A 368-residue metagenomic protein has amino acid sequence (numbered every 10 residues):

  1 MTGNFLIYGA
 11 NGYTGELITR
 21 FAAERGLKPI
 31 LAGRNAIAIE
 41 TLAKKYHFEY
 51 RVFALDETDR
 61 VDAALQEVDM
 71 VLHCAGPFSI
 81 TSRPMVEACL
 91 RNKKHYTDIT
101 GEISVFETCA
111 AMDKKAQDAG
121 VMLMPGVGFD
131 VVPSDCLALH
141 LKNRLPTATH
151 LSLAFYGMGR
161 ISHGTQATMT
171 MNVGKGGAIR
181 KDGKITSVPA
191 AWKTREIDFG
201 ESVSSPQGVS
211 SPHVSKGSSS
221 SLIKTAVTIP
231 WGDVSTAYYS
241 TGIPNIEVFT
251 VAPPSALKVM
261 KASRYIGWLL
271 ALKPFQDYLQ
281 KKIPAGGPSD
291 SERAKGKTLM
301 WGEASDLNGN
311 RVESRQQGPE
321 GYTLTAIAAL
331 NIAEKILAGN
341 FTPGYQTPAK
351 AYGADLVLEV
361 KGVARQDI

Functional and structural regions predicted by a protein language model:
N4, K28-P29, H150: Residues at the starts of beta-strands that form the adenosine-phosphate
F5-R25: N-terminal Rossmann NAD(P)H-binding glycine-rich loop of SDR-like oxidoreductase domains
Y8, N143-E313, T323: Active-site-lining helix/loop region of Rossmann-like oxidoreductase modules
L27-A38: Conserved glycine-rich Rossmann-like NAD(P)H-binding loop of the short-chain dehydrogenase/reductase
I37-T108: NAD(P)H-binding glycine-rich loop region in Rossmannoid oxidoreductase-like domains and their noncatalytic homologs
F78-G176, S202, G208, G217-S220: Glycine-/Pro-rich loop/turn segments that contact NAD(P) or position catalytic residues in Rossmann-like domains
S289-I368: C-terminal helical cap and adjacent loop that interface with cofactors, partners, or active-site loops
